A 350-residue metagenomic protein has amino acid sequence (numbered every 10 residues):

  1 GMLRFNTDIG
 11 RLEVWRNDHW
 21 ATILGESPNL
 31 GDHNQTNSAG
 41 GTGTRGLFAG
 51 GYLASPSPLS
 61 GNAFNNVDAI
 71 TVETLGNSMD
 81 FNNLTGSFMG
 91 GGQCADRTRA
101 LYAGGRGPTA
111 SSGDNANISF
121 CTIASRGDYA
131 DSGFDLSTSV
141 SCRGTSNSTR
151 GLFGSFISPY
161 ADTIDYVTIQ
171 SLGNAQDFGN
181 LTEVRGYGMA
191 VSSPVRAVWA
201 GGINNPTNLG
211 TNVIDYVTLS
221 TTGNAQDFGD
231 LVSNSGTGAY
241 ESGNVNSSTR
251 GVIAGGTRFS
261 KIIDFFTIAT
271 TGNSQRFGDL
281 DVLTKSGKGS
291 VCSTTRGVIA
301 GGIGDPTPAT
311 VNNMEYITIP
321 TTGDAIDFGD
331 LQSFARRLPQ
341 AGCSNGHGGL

Functional and structural regions predicted by a protein language model:
M2-L350: Polar, enzyme-active/binding microenvironments
